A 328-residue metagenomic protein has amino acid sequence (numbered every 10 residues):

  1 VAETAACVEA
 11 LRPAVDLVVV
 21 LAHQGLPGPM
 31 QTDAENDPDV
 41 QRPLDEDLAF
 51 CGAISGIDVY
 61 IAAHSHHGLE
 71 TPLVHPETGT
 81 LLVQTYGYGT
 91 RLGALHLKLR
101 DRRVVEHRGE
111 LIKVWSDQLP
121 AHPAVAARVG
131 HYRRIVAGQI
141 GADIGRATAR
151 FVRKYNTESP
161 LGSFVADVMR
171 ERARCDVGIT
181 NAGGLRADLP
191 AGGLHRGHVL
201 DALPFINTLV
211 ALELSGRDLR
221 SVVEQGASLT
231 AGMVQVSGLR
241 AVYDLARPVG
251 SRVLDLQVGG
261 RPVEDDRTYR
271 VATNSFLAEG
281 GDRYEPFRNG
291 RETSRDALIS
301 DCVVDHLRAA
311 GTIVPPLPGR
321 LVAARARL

Functional and structural regions predicted by a protein language model:
V1-P120, A124-A127, N156-V168, G178 (+4 more regions): Acidic, metal/ion-coordinating pockets
L17-V20, T71, A124, I140-G145 (+2 more regions): Short amphipathic alpha-helical segments, especially helix-boundary/capping motifs
L73-V74, G79-T80, R91, V104 (+2 more regions): Feature captures C-terminal
R108-E110, G141-T148, A211-E213: Short amphipathic
G109, R146-V152, G184, L321-A323: Generic detector of short, aliphatic-rich beta-strand segments that form the cores of beta-sheets in diverse domain
R128-G141: Acidic, glycine-rich low-complexity/disordered segments
Q139-P160: Glycine-rich phosphate/diphosphate-binding loops and the adjacent beta-loop-alpha structural elements that coordinate
